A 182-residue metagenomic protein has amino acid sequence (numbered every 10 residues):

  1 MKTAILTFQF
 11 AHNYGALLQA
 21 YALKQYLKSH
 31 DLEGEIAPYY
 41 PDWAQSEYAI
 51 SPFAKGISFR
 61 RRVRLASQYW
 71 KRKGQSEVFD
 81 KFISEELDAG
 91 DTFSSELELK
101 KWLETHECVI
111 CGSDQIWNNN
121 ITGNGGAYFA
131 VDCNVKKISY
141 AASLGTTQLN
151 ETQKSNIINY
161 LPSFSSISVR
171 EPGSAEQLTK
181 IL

Functional and structural regions predicted by a protein language model:
T3-Y14, L18-N159: Aromatic- and Gly/Pro-rich donor/ligand-binding loops that form nucleotide- or phosphate-bearing donor binding pockets
Y21, E171-P172: Alpha-helix N-cap/helix-start capping motif
Y39, P172-G173: An acidic- and aromatic-residue-enriched active-site/binding cleft used to recognize and process polar
I116, G173-S174: Alpha-helix capping/helix-boundary segments
F164-E171: A short beta-strand/loop micro-motif in the catalytic core of glycosyltransferases that engages the nucleotide-sugar
A175-L182: Helix-loop-beta element that forms the nucleotide-linked donor phosphate-binding surface in glycosyltransferases
